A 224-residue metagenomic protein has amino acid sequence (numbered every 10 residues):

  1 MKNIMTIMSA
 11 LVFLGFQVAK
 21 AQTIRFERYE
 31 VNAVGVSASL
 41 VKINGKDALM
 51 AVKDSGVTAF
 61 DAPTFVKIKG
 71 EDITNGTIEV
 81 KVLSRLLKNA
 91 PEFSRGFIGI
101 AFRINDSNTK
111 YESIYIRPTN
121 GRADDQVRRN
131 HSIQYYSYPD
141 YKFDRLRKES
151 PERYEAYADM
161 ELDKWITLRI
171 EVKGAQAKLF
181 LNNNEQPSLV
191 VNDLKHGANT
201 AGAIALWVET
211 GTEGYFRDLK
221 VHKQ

Functional and structural regions predicted by a protein language model:
M1-T23: Bacterial Sec-dependent N-terminal signal peptides
Q22-Q224: Extracellular glycan-recognition regions
